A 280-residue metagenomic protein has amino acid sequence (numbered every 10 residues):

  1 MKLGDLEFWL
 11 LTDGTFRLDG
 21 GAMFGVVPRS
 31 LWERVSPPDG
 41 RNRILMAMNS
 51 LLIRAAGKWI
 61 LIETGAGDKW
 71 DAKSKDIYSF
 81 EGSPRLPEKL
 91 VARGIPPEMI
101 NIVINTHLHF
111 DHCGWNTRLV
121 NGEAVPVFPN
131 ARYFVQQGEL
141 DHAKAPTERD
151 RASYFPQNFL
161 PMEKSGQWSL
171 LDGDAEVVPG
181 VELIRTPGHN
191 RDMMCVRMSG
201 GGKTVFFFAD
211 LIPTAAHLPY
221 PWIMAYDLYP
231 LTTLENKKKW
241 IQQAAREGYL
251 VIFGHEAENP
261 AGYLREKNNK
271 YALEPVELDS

Functional and structural regions predicted by a protein language model:
M1-V91, M99-I102, G202-A209, V276: Metallo-beta-lactamase
W9-L11, I104, F134, S169-L171 (+3 more regions): Hydrophobic/aromatic beta-strand patches that form the interior of the parallel beta-sheet core in alpha/beta enzyme
D13-T15, T64-G67, L108, G138-E139 (+3 more regions): Active-site metal-binding loops of divalent metal-dependent hydrolases
S36-R41, N121-G122, L183: Short, P/G- and charge-enriched loop/turn segments at secondary-structure junctions
D76-E88, G201-S280: Cap/insert and terminal regions of metallo-dependent hydrolase folds
E81-I95, M99, V127-R185, N190 (+1 more regions): Metallo-beta-lactamase
I100-D111: Metallo-beta-lactamase
C113-E123, Y263-L264: Metal-dependent catalytic neighborhoods of phosphoester/phosphodiester hydrolases
